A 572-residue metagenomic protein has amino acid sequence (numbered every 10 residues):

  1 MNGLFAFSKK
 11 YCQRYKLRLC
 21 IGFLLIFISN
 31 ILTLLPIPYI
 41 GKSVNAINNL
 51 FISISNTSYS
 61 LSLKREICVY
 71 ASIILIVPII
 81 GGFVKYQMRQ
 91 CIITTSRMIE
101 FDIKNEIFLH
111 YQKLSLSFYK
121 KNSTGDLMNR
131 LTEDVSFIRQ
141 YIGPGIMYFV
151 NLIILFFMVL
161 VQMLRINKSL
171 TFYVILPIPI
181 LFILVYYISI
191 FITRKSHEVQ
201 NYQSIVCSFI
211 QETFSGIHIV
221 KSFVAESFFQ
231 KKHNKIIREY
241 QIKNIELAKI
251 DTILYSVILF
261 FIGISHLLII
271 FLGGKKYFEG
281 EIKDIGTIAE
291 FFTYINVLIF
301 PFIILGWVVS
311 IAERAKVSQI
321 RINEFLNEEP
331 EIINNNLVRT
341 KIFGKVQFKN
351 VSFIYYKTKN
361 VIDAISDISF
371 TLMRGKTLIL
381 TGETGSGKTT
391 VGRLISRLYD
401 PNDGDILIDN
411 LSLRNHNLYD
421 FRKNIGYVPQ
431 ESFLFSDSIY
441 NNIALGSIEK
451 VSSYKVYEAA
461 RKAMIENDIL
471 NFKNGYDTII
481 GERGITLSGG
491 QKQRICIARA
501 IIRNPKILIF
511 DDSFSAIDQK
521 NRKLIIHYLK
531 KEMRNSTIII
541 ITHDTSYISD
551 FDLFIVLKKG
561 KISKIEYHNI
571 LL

Functional and structural regions predicted by a protein language model:
L4, M88, I92-S96, Q112-F156: Juxtamembrane loop-to-helix connectors within ABC transporter transmembrane domains
Q13-K16, L116-S117, E133-I142, I146 (+7 more regions): An intracellular "coupling" helix at the cytosolic face of ABC transporter transmembrane type-1 domains
R14, R18-I31, P144-E198, F271-K283: Transmembrane helices of ABC transporter permease
L17-K42, Y70, I74, R89-I93 (+4 more regions): Alpha-helical segments in transporter systems
L19-V84, L164-S169, F271, G280-I285: Transmembrane helix-loop-helix hairpins at lipid-water interfaces of multipass membrane proteins, especially the type-1
R97, K104-N129, E133-V135, F209-K232 (+5 more regions): Short intracellular "coupling" helices and adjacent cytoplasmic loop segments at the cytosolic face of multi-pass
Q162-L176, I250-I320: Helix-loop-helix
K341-L572: ABC-type nucleotide-binding domain
